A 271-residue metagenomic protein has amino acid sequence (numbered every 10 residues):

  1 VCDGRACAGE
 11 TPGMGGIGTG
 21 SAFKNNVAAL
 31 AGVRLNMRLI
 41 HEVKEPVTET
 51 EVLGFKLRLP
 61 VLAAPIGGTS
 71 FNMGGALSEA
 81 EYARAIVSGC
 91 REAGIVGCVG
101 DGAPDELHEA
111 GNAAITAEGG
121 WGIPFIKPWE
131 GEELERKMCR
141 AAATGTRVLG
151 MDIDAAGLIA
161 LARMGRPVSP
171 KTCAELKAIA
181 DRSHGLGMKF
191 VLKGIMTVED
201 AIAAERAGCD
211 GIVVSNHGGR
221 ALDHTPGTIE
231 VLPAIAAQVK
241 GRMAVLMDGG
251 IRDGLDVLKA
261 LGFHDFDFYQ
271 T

Functional and structural regions predicted by a protein language model:
V1-L57: An N-cap/entry alpha-helix motif that binds or orients negatively charged groups
V52-K56, V87, E92, A110-G119 (+2 more regions): Acidic (Asp/Glu)-rich catalytic clusters
V61-A64, I95-V99, G120-I126, L149 (+4 more regions): Hydrophobic faces of well-ordered beta-strands that scaffold small-molecule active sites in alpha/beta enzyme cores
E81-E130: A gly/proline- and charged-residue-enriched helix-loop-helix capping module
E92, N112-I123, V168-F190, D223-G249: Alpha-helix-loop-beta-strand connector modules within alpha/beta enzyme cores
G94-I95, T116-G122, A142-V148, R182-M188 (+4 more regions): Glycine-enriched alpha-helix->loop->beta-strand junction motifs that scaffold or abut catalytic
E133-C139, M196-C209, A234-M247, I251-F268: Catalytic cores of alpha/beta
V148-E175, F190-V191, I195-I235: Glycine/Thr-rich beta-alpha phosphate-binding loop at enzyme active sites
